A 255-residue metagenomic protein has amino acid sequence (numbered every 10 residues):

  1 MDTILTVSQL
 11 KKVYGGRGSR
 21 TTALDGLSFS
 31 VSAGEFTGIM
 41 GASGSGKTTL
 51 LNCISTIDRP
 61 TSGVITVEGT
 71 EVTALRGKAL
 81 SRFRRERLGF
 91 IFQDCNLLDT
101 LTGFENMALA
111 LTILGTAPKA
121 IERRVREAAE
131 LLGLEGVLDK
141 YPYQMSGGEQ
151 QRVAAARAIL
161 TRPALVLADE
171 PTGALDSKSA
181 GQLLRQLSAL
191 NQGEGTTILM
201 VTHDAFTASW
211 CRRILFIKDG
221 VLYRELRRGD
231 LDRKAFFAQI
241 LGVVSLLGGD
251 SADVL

Functional and structural regions predicted by a protein language model:
M1, S32, F237-A238: Intrinsically disordered, low-complexity regions
T3-I4, R233: Generic alpha-helical segment signature
I4-L5, L10-I217: ABC family nucleotide-binding domain
V221-S245: Conserved beta-strand-loop-alpha-helix hinge in the C-terminal portion of ABC ATPase nucleotide-binding domains
S245-L255: Non-catalytic connector elements of ABC transporters
